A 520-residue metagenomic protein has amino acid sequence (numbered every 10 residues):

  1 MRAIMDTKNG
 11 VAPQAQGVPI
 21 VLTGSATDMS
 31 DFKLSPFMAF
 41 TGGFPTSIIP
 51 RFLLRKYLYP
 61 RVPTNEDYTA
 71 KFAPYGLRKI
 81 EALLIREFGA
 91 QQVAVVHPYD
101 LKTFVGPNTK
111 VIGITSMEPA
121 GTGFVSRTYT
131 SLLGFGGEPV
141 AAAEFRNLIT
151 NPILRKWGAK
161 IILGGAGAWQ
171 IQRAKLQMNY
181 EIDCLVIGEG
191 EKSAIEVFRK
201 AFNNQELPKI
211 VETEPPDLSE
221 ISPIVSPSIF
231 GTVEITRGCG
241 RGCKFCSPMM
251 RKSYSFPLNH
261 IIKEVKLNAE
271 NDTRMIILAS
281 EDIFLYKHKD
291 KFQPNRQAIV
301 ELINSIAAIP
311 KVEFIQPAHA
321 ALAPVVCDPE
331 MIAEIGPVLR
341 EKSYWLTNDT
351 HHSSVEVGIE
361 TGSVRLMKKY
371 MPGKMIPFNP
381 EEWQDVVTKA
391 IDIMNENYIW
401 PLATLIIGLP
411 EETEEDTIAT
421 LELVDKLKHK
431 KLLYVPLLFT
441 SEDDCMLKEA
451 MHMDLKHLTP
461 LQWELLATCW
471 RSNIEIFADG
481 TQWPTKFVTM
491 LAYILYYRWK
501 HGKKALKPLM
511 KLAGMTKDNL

Functional and structural regions predicted by a protein language model:
M1-F52, L458-L520: Radical SAM enzyme core and accessory elements
I4-G17, M29-P36, T69, E196-I235 (+1 more regions): N-terminal [4Fe-4S]-dependent radical SAM core
P19-T27, P215-M249, I262, K266-E270 (+2 more regions): N-terminal pre-triad scaffold of radical SAM enzymes
F37-D67, P119-R146, K369-N379, L461-R471: A solvent-exposed, charged loop/short amphipathic helix patch at secondary-structure junctions
G76, V95-I221: Glycine-rich beta-alpha loop elements in corrinoid/cobalamin-binding modules across cobalamin-dependent enzymes
I112, A120-F124, I277-K291, V326 (+3 more regions): Flexible glycine/acidic-rich beta-alpha junction loops that bind and position SAM and/or redox cofactors in anaerobic
Q172-Y180, M331-I335, P410-K426: Catalytic cores of alpha/beta
L267-P401, I407-L409: Conserved SAM/AdoMet-binding glycine-rich loop
